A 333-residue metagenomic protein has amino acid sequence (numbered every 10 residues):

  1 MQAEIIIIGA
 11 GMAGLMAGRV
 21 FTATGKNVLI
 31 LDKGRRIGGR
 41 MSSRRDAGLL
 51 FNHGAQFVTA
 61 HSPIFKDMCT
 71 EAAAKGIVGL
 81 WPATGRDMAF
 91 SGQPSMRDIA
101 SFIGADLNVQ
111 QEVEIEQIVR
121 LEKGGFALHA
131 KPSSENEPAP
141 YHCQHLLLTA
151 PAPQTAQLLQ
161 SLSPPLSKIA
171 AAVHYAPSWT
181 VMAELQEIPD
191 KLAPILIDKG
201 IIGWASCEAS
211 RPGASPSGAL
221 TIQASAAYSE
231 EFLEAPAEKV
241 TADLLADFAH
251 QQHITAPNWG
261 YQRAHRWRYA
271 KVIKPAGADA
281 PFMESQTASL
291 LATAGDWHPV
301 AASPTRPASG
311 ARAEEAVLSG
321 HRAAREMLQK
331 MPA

Functional and structural regions predicted by a protein language model:
M1-A13: Beta1/beta-strand and adjacent pyrophosphate-binding region of the FAD-binding site in flavoprotein oxidoreductases
I6, V20-D46: Glycine-rich FAD pyrophosphate-binding loop
G38, E137, C143-L192, I254-P257: Central helical "cap/lid" subdomain
F57-H61, V78, P82-G104, E234-V240: Short beta-strand to alpha-helix junction loop
Q111-F126: A conserved short coil-to-beta-strand element within the FAD-binding core of flavoproteins
M182-L233, K239, D243-H253: Active-site substrate-recognition segment that forms the wall of the catalytic cavity or substrate channel
A249-S289, P299: Flavin (FAD/FMN) cofactor-binding core of flavoprotein oxidoreductases
L290, G295-P332: A conserved FAD-binding loop/helix module that cradles the flavin
